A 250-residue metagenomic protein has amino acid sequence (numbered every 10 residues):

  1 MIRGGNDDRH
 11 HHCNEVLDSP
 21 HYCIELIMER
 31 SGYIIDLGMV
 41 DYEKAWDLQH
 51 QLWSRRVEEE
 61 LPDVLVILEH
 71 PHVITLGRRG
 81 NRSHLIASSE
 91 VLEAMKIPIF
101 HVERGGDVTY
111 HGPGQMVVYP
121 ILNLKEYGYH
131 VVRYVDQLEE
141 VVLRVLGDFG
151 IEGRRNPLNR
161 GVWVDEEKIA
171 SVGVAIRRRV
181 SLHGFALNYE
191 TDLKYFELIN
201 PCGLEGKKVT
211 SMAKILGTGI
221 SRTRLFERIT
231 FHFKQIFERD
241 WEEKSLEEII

Functional and structural regions predicted by a protein language model:
D7-R9: Alpha-helix boundary/capping motif
I24-V164, K168-I169, G219-I220, E248-I250: N-terminal lobe of the biotin/lipoate ligase/transferase fold
V164-T218: Catalytic cores of processing enzymes, dominated by hydrolases/peptidases, characterized by acidic/His-rich
K194-I250: C-terminal accessory segment of soluble enzyme catalytic cores
